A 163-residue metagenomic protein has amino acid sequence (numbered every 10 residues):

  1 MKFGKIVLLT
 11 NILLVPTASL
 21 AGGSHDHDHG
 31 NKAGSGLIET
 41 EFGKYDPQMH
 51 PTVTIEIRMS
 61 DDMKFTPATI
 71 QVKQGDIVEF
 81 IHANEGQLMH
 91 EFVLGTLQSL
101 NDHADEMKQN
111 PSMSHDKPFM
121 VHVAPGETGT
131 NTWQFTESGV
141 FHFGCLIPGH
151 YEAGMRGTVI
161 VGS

Functional and structural regions predicted by a protein language model:
M1-L8: Bacterial N-terminal signal peptides that target proteins for export
P16-A18: N-terminal signal peptide c-region/cleavage motif recognized by signal peptidases
G22-S35, K64, K117-S163: Extracellular/periplasmic metallocenter environments
D26-H50: N-terminal pre-domain segments of enzymes
F42, D46-I77: N-terminal edge beta-strand
I57, A68-L94, G129-E137: Beta-strand cores of secreted/periplasmic/IMS beta-sandwich domains, seen most often in copper-related folds
Q98-Q109: Short aromatic-acidic-glycine turn motif
K108-D116: Short beta-strand and strand-turn-strand segments in soluble, beta-rich domains
